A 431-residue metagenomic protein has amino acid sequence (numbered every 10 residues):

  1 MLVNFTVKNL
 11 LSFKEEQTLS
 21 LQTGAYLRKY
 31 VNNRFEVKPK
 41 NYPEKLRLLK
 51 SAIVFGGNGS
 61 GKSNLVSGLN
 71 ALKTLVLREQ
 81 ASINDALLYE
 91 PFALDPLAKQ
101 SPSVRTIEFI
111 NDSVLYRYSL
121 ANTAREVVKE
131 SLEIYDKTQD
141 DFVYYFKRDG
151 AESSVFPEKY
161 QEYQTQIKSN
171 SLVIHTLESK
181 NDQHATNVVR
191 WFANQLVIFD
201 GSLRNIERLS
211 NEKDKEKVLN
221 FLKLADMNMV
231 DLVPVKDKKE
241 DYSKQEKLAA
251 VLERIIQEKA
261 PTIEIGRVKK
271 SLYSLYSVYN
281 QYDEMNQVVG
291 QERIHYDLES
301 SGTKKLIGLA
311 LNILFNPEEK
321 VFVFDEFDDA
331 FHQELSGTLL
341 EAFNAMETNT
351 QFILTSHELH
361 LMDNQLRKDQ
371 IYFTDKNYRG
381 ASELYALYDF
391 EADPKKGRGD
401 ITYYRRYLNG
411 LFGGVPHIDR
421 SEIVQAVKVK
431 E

Functional and structural regions predicted by a protein language model:
M1-N4, T338-E431: C-terminal lobe/lid and adjacent interdomain/linker elements of RecA-like ASCE P-loop ATPase modules
L2-A71: Pre-Walker A-like glycine/lysine-rich segment at the N-terminus of P-loop NTPase domains
S51-G56, V251-L314, F327-Q333: Conserved ABC ATPase signature
A71-N84, P317-E318, M346-T348: Post-Walker A helix-loop "phosphate-sensing" segment adjacent to the P-loop in P-loop NTPases
L77-A98, N364-Q365: Flexible phosphate/Mg2+-sensing switch loops adjacent to catalytic phosphate-binding sites
K99-Q100, N111-D112, L314-N316, N344-T348 (+1 more regions): Conserved catalytic network of the ASCE P-loop NTPase/AAA+ motor domain
R117-A249: Electropositive, glycine-dotted interaction segments that contact anionic polymers or phosphate-rich ligands
F322-E326: Catalytic Walker B motif of ABC-type/P-loop ATPase nucleotide-binding domains
